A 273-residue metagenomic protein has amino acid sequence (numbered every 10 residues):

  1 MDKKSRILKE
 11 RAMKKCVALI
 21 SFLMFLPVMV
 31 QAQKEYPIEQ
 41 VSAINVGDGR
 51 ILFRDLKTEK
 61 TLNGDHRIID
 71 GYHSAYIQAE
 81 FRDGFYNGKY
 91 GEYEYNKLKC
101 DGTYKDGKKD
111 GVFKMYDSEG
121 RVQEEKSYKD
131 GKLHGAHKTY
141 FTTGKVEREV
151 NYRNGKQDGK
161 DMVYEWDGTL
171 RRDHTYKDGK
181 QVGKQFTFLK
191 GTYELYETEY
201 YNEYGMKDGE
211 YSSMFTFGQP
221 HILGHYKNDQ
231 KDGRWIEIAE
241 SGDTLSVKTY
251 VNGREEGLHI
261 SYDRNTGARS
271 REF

Functional and structural regions predicted by a protein language model:
M1-Y36: Bacterial Sec-dependent N-terminal signal peptides
V30-F273: Glycine/tyrosine- and acidic-biased, solvent-exposed loop/turn segments at the edges of beta-strands
